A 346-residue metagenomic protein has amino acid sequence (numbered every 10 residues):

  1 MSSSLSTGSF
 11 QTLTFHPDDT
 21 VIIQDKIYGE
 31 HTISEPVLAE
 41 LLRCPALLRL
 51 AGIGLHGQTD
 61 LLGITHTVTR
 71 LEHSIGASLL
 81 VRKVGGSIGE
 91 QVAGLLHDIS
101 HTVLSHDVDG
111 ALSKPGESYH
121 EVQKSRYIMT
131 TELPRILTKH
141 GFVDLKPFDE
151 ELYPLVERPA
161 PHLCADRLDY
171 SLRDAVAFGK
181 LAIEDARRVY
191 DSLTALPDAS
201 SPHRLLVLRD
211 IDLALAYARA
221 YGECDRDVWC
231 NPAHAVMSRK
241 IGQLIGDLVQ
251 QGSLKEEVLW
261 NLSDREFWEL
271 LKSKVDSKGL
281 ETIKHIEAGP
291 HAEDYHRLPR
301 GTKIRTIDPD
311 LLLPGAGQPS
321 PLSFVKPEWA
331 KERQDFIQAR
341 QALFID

Functional and structural regions predicted by a protein language model:
S2-G89, V103, D107-D346: Histidine-centered, transition-metal-coordinating active-site segments
E90-D98: Short alpha-helical catalytic segment bearing the HExxH-like zincin motif of zinc-dependent metalloproteases
